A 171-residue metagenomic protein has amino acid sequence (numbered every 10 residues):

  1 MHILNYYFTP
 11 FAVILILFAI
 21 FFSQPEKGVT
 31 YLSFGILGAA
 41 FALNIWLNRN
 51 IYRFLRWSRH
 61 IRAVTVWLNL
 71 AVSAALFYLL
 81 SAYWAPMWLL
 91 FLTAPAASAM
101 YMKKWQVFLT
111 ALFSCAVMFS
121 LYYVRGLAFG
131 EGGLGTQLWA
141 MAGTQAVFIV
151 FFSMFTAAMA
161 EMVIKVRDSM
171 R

Functional and structural regions predicted by a protein language model:
I3-A82, L92-P95, S114-A116: Hydrophobic transmembrane alpha-helices and their membrane-interface boundaries in multi-pass, membrane-anchored
L17-G38, F54-H60, M100-K165: Alpha-helical transmembrane segments and their interfaces in multipass membrane proteins
Y83-W88, L109: Alpha-helix N-cap/helix-start motif
M87-P95, F148-F152: Hydrophobic core segments of transmembrane alpha-helices in multi-pass, intramembrane catalytic enzymes
R167-R171: Short, highly charged, low-complexity non-transmembrane loops/tails of multi-pass membrane proteins
